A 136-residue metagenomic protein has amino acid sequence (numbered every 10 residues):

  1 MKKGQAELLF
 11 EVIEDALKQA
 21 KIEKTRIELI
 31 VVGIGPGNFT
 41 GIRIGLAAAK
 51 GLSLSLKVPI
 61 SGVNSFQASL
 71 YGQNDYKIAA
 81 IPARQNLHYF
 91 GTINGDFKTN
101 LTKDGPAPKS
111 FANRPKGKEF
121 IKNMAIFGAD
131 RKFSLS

Functional and structural regions predicted by a protein language model:
M1-L29: N-terminal beta-alpha supersecondary unit
K2-G4, G35, K122: Short active-site-proximal "capping" loops at secondary-structure junctions
A6-E7, S61-S136: Oxyanion-binding and handling regions
L8-E11, A47, G51, A68: Short amphipathic alpha-helical face segments that pack within enzyme cores and frequently flank/anchor catalytic
A20, L52-S53, Q73, A129: Generic helix-packing signal
A20-T25, L54-S65: Phosphate-handling active-site elements
L29-I60: DPxDG-like acidic metal-binding loop motif
